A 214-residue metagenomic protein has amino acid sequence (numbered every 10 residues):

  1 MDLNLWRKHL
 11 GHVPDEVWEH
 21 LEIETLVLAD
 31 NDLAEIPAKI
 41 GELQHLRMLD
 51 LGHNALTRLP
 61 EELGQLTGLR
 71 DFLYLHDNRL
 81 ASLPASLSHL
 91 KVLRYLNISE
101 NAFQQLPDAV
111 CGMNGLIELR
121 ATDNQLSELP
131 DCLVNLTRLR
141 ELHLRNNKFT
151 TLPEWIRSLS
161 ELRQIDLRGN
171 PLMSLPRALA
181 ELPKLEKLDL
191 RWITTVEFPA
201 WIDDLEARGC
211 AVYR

Functional and structural regions predicted by a protein language model:
M1-L33: N-terminal segments that cap or nucleate solenoid repeat domains
L3, E24-L28, L49-L51, D71-L75 (+5 more regions): Conserved hydrophobic beta-strand positions in leucine-rich repeat
V13-E16, I36-K39, L59-E62, L83-A85 (+5 more regions): The feature encodes a structural signal of leucine-rich repeats
E19-E22, G41-L46, G64-L69, S88-L93 (+5 more regions): Leucine-rich repeat
G41-Q104, C111: A generic tandem-repeat structural signature
L87, K91-Q164: Eukaryotic tandem repeat interaction scaffolds
Q164, R168-R214: Leucine-rich solenoid repeat scaffolds
